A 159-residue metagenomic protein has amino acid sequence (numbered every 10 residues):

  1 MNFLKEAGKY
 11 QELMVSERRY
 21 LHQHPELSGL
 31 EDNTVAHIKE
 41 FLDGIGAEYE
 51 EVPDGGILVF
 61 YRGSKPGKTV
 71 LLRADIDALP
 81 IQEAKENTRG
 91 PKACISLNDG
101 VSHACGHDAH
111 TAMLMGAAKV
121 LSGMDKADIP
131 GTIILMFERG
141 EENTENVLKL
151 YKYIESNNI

Functional and structural regions predicted by a protein language model:
N2-H103, D108, A112-G131: Acidic/His- and Gly-rich active-site-bordering loop/insert found across diverse amide/peptide-bond hydrolases
A109-I159: Acidic/histidine-rich catalytic neighborhood of metal-dependent amide-processing enzymes
